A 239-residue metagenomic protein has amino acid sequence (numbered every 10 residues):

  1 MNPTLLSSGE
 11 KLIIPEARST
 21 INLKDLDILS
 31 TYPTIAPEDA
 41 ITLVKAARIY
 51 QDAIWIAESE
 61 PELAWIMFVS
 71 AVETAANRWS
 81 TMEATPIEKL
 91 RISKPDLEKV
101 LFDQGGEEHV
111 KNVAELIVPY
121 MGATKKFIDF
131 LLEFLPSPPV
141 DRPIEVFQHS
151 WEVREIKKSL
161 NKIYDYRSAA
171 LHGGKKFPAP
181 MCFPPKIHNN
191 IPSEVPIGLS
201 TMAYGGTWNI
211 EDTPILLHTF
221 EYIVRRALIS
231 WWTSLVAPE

Functional and structural regions predicted by a protein language model:
M1-L26: Mobile gating loops/cap/lid regions near enzyme active sites that modulate substrate access
D27-E239: Amphipathic, oligomerization/interface secondary-structure segments
